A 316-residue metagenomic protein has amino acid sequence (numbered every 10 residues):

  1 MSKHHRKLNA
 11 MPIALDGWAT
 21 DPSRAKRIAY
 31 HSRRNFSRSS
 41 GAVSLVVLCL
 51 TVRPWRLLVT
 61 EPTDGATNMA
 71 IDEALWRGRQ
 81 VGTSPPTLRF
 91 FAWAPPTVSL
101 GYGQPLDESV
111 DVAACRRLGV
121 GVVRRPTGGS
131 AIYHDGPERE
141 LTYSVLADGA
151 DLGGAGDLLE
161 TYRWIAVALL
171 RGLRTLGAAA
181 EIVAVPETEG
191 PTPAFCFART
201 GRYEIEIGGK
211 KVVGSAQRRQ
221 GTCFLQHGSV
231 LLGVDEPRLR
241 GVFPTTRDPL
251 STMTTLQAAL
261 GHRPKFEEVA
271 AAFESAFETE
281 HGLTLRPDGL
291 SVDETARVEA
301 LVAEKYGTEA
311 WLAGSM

Functional and structural regions predicted by a protein language model:
M1-I13: Extreme N-terminal basic, low-complexity initiation segments that serve as generic localization/processing leaders
H4-H5, D21, Y30-H31, N35: Intrinsic-disorder-associated, low-complexity terminal segments enriched in Asp/Asn/His/Tyr and depleted of Lys/Arg
C49-A131: N-terminal low-complexity, intrinsically disordered segments
P126, S130-L152, F243-Q257: Residues forming anionic-ligand binding surfaces in small-molecule and nucleic-acid pockets of primarily soluble enzymes
E138-R202: Internal, conserved structured core segments that host functional sites
A166-E189, R219-M316: Long, positively charged amphipathic alpha-helical accessory segments at protein N-termini or as interdomain linkers
T200-E206, K210-A216: Aromatic/basic-lined ligand-recognition segments that form π-stacking hydrophobic pockets flanked by Lys/Arg to engage
